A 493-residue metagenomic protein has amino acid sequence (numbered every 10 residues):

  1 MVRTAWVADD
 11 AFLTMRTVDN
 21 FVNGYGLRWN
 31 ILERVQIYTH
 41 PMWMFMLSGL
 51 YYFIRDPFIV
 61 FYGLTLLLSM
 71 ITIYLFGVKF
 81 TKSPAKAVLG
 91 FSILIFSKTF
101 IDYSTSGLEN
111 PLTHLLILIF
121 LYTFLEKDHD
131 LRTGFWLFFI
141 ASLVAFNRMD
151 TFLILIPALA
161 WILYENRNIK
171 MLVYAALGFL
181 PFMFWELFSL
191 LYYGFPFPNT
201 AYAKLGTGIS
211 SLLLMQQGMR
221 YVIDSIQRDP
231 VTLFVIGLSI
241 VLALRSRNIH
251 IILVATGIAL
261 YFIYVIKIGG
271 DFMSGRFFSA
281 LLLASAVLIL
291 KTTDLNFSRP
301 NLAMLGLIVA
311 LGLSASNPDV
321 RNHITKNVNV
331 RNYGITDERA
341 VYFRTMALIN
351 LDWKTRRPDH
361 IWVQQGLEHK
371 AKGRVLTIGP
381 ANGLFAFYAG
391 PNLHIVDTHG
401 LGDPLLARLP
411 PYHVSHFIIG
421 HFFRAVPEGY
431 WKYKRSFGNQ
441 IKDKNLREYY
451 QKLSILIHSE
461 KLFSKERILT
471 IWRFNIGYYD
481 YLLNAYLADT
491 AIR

Functional and structural regions predicted by a protein language model:
M1-R493: Membrane-proximal envelope and lipid/glycan-remodeling enzymes
